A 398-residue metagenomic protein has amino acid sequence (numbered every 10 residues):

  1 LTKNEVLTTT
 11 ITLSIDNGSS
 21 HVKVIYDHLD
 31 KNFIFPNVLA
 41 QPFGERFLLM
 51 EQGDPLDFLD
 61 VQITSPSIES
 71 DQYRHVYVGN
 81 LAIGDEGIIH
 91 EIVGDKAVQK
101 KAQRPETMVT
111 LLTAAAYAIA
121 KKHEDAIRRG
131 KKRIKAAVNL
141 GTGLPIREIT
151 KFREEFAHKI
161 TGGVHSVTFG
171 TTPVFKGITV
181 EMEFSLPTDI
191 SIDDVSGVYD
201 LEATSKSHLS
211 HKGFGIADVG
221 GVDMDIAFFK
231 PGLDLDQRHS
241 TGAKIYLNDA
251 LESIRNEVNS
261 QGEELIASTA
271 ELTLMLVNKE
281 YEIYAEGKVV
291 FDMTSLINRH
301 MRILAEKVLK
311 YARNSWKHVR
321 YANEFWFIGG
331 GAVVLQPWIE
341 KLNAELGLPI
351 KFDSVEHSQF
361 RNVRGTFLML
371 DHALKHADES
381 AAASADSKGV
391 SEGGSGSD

Functional and structural regions predicted by a protein language model:
L1-F214, D234-Q237, M293-F325, A332-D398: Nucleotide/phosphate-binding catalytic cleft detector across ATP-hydrolyzing and phosphate-transferring enzymes
I15-S20, I216-M224, F229-G232, A243-L247 (+1 more regions): A short acidic Gly-Thr/Ser loop motif
D16, K23, L29-I34, R238-I245 (+3 more regions): A composition-driven signal for long, intrinsically disordered, charge-rich low-complexity tracts
G44-M50, A227-S268: Glycine-rich phosphate-binding loop plus the immediately following alpha-helix
Y77-G79, V219-D225, T273-E280, L304-E306 (+1 more regions): Short, functional N-terminal and low-complexity linear motifs
V258-R299: A mobile "lid/hinge" subdomain adjacent to the ATP/sugar-phosphate binding pocket shared across diverse ATP-dependent
